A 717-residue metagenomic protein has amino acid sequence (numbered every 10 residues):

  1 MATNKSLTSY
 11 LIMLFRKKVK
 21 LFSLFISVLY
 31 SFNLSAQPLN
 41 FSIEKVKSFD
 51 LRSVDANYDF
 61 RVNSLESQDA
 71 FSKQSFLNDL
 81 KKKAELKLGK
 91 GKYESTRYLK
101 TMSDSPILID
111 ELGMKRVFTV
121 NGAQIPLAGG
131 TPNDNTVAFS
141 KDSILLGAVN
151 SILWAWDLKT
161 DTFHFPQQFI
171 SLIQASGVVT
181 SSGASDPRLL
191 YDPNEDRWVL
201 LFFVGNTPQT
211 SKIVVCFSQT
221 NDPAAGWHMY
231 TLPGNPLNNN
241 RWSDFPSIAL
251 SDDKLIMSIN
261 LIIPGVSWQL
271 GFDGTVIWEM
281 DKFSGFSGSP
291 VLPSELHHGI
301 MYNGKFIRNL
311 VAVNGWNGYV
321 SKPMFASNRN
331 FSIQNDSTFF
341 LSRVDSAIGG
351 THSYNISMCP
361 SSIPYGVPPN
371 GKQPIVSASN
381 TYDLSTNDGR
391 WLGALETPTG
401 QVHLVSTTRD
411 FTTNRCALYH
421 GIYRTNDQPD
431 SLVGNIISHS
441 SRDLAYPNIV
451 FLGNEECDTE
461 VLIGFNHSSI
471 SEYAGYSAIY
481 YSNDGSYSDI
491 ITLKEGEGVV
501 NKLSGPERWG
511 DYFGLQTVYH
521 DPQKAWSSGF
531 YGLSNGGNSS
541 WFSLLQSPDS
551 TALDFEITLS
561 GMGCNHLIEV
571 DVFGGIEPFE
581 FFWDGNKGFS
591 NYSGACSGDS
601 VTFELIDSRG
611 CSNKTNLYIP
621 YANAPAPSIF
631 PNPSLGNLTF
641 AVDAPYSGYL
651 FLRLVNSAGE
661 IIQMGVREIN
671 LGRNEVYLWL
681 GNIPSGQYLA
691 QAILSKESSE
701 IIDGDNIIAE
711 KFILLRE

Functional and structural regions predicted by a protein language model:
M1-N40: Bacterial Sec-dependent N-terminal signal peptides
A36, M664, Y677, G681 (+1 more regions): C-terminal tail/sorting-segment detector
Q37-S550: C-terminal PAP-associated
S550-F630, A644: Proline- and Ser/Thr-rich low-complexity, intrinsically disordered segments
S560-G563, A622-A644, V655-E660, P684-S685 (+1 more regions): Surface-exposed, proline-anchored Ser/Thr-rich loop/turn motifs
G575, G598-D599, G648, G672 (+1 more regions): A glycine-anchored, Pro-Gly-centered beta-turn/N-cap motif
S590-N591, N674-L678: Short strand-edge motifs at loop-to-beta-strand transitions and within beta-strands of extracellular beta-rich domains
S612-K614, I661, I707: A structural signal for beta-strand boundary/capping segments at domain termini and interdomain linkers
